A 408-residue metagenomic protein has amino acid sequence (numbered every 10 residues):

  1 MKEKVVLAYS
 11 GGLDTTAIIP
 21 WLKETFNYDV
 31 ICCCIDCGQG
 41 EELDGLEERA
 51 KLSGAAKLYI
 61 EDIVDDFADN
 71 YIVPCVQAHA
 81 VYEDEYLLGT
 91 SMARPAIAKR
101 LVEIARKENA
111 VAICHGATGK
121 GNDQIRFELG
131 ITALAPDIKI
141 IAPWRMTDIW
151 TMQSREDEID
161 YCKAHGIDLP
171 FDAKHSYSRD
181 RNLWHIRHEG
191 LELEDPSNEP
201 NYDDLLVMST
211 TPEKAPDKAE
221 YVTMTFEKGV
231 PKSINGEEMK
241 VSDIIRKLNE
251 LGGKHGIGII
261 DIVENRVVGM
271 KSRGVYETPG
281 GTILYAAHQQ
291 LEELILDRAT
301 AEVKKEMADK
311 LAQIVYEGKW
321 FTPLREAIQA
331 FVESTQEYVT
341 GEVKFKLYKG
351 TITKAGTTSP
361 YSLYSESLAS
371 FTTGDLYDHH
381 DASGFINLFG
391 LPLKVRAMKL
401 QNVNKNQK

Functional and structural regions predicted by a protein language model:
K2-K408: Nucleotide-activated chemistry modules centered on ATP-dependent adenylation/adenylyltransferase
